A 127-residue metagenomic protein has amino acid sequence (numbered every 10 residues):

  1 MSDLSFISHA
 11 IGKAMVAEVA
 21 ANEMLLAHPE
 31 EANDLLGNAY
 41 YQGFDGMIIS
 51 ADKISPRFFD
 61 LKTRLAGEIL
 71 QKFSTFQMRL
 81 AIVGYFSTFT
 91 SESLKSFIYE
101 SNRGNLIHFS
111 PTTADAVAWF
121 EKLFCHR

Functional and structural regions predicted by a protein language model:
S2-R127: Amphipathic, Lys/Arg-enriched alpha-helical "gate/interface" segment within cytosolic domains that mediates
